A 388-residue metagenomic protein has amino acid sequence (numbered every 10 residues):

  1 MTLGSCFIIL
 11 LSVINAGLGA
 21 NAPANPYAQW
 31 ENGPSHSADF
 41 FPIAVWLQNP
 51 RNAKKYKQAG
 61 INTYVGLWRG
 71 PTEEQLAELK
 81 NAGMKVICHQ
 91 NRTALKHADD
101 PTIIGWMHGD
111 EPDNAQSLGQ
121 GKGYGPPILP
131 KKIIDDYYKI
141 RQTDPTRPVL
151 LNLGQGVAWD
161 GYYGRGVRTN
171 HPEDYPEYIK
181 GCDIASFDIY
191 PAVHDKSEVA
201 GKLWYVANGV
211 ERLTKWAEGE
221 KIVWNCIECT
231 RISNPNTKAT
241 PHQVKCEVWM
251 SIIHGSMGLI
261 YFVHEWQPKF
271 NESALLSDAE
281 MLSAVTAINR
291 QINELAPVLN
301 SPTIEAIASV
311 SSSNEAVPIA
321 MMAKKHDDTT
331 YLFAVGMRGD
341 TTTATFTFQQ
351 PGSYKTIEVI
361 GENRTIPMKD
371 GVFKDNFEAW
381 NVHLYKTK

Functional and structural regions predicted by a protein language model:
G4-N15: Bacterial N-terminal signal peptides
L18-T356, G361-K388: Glycan-processing catalytic domains of CAZymes
